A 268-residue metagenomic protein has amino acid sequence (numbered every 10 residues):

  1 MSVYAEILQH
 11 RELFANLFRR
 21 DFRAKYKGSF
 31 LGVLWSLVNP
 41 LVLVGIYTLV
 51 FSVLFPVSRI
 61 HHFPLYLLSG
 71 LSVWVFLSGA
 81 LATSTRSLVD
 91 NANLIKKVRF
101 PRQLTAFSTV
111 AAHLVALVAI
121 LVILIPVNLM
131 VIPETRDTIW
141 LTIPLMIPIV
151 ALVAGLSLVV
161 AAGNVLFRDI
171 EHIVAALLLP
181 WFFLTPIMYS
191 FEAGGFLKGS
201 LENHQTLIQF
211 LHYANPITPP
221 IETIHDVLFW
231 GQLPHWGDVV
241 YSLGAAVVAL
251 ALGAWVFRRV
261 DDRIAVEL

Functional and structural regions predicted by a protein language model:
M1-L268: Hydrophobic transmembrane alpha-helices and immediately adjacent juxtamembrane helices of multi-pass inner-membrane
